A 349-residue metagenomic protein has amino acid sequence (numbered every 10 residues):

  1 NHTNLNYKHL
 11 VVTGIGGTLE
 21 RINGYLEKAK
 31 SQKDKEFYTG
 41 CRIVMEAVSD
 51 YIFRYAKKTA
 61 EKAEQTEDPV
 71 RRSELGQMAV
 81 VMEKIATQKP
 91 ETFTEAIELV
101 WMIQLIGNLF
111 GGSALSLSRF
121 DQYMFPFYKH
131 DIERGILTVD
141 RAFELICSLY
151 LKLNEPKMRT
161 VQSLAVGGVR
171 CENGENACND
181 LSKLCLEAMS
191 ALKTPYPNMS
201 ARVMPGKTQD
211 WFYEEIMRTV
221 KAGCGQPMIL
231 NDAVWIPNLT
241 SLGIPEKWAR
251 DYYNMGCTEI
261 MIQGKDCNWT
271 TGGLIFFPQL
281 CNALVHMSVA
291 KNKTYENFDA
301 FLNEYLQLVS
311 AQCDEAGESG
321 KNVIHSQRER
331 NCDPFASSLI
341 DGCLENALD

Functional and structural regions predicted by a protein language model:
N1-G40, V70-Q88, T92-D349: Conserved catalytic cores of very large enzyme subunits
Y25, Y51-K58, Y123: Amphipathic, well-ordered alpha-helical segments in soluble domains
T39-D50: Extended non-globular scaffold/tether segments
A63-V70: A conserved hydrophobic secondary-structure block that centers on an alpha-helix together with its immediately flanking
